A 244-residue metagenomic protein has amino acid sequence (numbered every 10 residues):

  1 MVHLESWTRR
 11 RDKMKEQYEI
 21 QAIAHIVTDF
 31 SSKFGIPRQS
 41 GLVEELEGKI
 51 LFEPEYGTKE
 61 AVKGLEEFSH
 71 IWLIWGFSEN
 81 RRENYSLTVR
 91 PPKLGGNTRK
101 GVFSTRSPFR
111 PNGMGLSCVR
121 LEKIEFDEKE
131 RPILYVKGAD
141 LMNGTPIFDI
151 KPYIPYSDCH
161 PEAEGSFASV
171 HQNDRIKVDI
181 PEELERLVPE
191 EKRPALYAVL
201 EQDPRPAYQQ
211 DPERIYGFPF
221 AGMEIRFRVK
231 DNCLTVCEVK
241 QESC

Functional and structural regions predicted by a protein language model:
L4-M114, F126-Y135, A139-C244: Mixed-charge, low-complexity intrinsically disordered regions
V119-E122: Conserved positions in beta-strands of structured domains
